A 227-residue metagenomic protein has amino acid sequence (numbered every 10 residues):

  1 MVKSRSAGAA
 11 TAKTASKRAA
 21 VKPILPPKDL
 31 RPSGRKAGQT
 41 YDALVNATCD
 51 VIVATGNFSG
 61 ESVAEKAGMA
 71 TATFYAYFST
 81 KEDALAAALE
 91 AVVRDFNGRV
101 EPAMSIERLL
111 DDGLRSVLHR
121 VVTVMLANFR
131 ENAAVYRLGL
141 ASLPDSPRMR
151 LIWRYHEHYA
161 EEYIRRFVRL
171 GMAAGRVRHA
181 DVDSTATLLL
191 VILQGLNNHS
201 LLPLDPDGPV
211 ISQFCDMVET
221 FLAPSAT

Functional and structural regions predicted by a protein language model:
M1-Q39, T227: N-terminal intrinsically disordered/low-complexity leader segments
P26, L30-S33, K66-A70, Y77 (+1 more regions): Basic/polar phosphate-binding segments, predominantly the helix-turn-helix DNA-binding elements of transcriptional
K36-V51, V63, A88-F96, V100 (+1 more regions): Generic hydrophobic, amphipathic alpha-helix propensity
A43, V51-D83, A87: Helix-turn-helix
V45, R115, H119, T123 (+5 more regions): An amphipathic alpha-helix signature
A87, E101-E131, T185-L189, I211: Hydrophobic alpha-helical connector segments
N97-P102, N128-E131, R137-L140, P147-A173 (+1 more regions): Amphipathic alpha-helical packing segments from all-alpha helical-bundle domains
M172-M217, T227: Hydrophobic/aromatic-rich alpha-helical bundle segments in the mid-to-C-terminal region
